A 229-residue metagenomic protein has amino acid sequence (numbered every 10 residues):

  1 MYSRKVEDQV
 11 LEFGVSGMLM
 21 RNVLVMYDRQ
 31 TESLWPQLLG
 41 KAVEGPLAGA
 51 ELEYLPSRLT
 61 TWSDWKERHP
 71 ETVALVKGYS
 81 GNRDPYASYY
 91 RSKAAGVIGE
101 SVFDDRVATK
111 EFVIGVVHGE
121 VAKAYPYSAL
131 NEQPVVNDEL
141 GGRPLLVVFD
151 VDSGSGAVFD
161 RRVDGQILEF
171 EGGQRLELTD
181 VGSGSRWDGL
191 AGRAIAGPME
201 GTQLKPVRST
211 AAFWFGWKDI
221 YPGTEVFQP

Functional and structural regions predicted by a protein language model:
M1-P229: Mid-to-C-terminal functional-domain signal that highlights helix-capping/loop sites within ligand-binding modules
